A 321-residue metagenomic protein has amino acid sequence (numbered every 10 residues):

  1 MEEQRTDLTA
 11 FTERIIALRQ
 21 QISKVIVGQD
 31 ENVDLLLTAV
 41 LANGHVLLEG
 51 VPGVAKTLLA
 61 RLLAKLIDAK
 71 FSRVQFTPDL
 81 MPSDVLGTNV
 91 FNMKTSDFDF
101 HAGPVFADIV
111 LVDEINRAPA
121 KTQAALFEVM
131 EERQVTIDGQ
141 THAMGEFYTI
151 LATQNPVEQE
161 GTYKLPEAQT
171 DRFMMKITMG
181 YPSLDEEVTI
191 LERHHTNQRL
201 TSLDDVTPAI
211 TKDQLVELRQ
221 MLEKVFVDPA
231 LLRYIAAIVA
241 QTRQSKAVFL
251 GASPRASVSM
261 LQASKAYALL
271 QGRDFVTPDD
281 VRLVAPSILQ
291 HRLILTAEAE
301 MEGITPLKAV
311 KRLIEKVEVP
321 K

Functional and structural regions predicted by a protein language model:
M1-R5, T242-K321: C-terminal engagement/docking regions of AAA+ P-loop ATPases
T9-V54: Pre-Walker A (pre-P-loop) alpha-helix and adjacent loop at the N terminus of AAA/AAA+ ATPase modules, a conserved
V40-T77: Walker A/P-loop
V51, V85, T153: P-loop (Walker A) phosphate-binding loop of NTP-binding proteins
L80-I109: Short glycine-rich substrate-engagement loop in P-loop NTPases that contacts/grips substrate
P82, L86, T162-V225, P229 (+2 more regions): Conserved AAA+ ATPase core "coupling" helix
D99-D108, I137-Q154, L165-M175, R255: AAA+/SF3 P-loop NTPase mechanochemical coupling elements
P104-E131, G145, E160-T170, Y181-T189: Conserved AAA+/SF3 P-loop NTPase catalytic/coupling segment centered on the Walker-B
